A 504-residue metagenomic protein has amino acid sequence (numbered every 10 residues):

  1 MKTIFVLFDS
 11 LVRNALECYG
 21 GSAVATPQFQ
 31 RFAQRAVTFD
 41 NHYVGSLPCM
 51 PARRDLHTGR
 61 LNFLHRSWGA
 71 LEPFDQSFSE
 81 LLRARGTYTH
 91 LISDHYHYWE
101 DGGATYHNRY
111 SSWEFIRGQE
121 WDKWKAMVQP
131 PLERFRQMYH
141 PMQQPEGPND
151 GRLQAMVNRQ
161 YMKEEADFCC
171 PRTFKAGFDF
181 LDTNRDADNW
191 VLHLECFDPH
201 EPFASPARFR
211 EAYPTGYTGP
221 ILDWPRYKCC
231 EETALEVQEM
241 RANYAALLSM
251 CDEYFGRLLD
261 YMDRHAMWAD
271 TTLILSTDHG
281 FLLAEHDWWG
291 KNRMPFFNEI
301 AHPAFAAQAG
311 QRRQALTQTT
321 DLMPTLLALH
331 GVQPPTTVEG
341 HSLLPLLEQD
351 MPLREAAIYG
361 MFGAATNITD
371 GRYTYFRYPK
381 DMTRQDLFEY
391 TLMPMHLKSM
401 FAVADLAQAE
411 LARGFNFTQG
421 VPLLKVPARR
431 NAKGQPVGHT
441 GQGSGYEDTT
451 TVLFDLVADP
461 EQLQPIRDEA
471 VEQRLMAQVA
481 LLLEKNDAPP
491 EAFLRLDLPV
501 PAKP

Functional and structural regions predicted by a protein language model:
M1-F5, G103-E114, E120, E146-N158 (+3 more regions): Active-site regions of oxyanion-processing enzymes, predominantly non-cytosolic
M1-V37, S46, R83, T449 (+1 more regions): Active-site-proximal N-terminal segment of extracellular/periplasmic enzymes that hydrolyze or transfer
E17-Y19, A23-Q28, R35-R85: His/Cys-centered metal/cofactor-coordination and adjacent catalytic loops
V24, P202-G216, Y261-Q314, Q318 (+1 more regions): Histidine-centered active-site microenvironments of extracellular/periplasmic hydrolases and transferases
D55-K163, K291-N292: Catalytic-site neighborhoods of secreted/periplasmic enzymes that process anionic sulfate/phosphate groups
H57, C230-L235, G256-D260, R264 (+4 more regions): Substrate-binding rim/cap in mid-to-C-terminal beta-strand-loop elements of soluble/periplasmic
D167-R185, W224-T271, L329: A long, amphipathic alpha-helix that forms part of the scaffold/cap immediately adjacent to metal-dependent active
N298, F362-R467, K503-P504: C-terminal, low-complexity/hydrophilic appendages and adjacent surface loops of extracellular/periplasmic anionic
